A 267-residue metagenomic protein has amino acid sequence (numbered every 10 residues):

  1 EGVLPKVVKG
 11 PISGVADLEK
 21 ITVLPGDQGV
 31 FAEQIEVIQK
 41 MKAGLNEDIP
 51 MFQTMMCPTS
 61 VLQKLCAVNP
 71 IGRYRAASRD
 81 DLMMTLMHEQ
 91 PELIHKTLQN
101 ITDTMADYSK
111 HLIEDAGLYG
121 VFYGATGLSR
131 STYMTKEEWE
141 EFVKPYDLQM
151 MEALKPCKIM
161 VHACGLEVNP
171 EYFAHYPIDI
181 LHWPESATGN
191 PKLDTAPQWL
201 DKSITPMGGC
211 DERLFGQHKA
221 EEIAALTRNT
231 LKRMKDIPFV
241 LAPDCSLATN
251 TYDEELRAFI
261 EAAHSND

Functional and structural regions predicted by a protein language model:
G2-G44: A gly/proline- and charged-residue-enriched helix-loop-helix capping module
G26-D267: Active-site loop segments of alpha/beta catalytic cores
